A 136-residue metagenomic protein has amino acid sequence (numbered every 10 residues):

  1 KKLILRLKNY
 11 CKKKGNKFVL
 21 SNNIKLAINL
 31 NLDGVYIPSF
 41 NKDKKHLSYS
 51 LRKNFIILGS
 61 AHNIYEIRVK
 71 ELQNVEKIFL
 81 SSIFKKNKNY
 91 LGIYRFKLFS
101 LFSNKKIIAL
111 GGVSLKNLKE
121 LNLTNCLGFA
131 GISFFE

Functional and structural regions predicted by a protein language model:
K1, S21, S48, R68 (+3 more regions): Serine/threonine-rich low-complexity intrinsically disordered regions
K1-L51: N-terminal active-site wall of soluble small-molecule enzyme domains
I4-K8, I24, K44-K45, I67-R68 (+2 more regions): Generic structural signal for well-ordered alpha-helices, preferentially at hydrophobic/aromatic core positions
L7, C11, A27, S50 (+3 more regions): Generic structural signal for hydrophobic
K14-N16, N31-D33, K53-F55, E76 (+2 more regions): Short, well-ordered coil/turn segments that N-cap beta-strands
K17-I24, P38-F40, L58-R68, K105-K116 (+1 more regions): Glycine-rich beta-to-alpha transition loops that act as phosphate-gripper elements at the mouths of alpha/beta enzyme
N29-S39, F55-L101: Glycine/Thr-rich beta-alpha phosphate-binding loop at enzyme active sites
V35-L47, K77-G92, V113-E136: Glycine-rich phosphate-binding active-site loops on the catalytic face of alpha/beta enzymes
